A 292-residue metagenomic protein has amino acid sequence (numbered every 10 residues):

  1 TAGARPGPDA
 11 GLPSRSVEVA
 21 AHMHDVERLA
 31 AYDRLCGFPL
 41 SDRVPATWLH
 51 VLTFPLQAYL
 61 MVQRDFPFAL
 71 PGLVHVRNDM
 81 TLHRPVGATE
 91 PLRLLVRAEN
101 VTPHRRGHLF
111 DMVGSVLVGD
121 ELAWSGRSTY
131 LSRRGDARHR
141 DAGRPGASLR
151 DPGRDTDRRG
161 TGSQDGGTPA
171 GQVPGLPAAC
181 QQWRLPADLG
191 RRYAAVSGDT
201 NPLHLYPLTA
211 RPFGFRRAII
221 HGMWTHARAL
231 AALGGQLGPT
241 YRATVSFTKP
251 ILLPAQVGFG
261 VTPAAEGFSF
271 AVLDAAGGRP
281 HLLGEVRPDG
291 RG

Functional and structural regions predicted by a protein language model:
T1, L56-A58, V76-L185, I251-L253 (+1 more regions): HotDog/MaoC-like acyl-thioester-processing domains
T1-R77, G171-Q236: Hot-dog-fold acyl-thioester-processing enzymes
A88-E90, D136, Y193, N201 (+4 more regions): Residues in flexible loops and secondary-structure boundaries
L208-A264, V272-A275: Catalytic-pocket segment enriched in acidic/His residues
